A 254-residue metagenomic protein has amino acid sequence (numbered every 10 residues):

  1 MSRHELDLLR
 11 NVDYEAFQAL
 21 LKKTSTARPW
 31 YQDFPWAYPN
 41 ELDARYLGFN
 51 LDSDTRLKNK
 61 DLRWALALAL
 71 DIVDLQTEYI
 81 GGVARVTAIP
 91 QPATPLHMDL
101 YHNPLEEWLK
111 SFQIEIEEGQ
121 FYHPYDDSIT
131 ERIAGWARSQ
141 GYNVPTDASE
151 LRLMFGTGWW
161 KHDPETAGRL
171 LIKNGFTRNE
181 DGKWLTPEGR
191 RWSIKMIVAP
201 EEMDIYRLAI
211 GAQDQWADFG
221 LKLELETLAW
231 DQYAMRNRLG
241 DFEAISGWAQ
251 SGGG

Functional and structural regions predicted by a protein language model:
M1-G254: Extracytoplasmic/periplasmic ligand-capture domains
